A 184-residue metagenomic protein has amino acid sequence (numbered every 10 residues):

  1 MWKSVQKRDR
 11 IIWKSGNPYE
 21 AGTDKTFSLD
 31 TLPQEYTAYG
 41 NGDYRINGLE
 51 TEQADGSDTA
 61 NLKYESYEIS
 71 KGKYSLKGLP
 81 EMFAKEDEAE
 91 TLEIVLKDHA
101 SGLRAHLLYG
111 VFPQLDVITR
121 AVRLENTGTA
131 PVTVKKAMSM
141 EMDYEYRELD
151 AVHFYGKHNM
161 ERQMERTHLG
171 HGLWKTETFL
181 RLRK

Functional and structural regions predicted by a protein language model:
M1-K184: Polysaccharide-binding surfaces and accessory modules of carbohydrate-active proteins
